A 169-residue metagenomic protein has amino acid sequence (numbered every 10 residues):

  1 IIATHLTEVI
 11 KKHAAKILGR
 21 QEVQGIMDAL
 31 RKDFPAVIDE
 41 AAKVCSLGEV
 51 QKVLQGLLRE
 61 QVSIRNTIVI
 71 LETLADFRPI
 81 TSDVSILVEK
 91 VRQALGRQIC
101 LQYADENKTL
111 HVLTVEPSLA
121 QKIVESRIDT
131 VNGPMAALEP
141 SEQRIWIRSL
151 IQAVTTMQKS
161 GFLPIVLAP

Functional and structural regions predicted by a protein language model:
I1-P169: Membrane-embedded alpha-helical signal segments
